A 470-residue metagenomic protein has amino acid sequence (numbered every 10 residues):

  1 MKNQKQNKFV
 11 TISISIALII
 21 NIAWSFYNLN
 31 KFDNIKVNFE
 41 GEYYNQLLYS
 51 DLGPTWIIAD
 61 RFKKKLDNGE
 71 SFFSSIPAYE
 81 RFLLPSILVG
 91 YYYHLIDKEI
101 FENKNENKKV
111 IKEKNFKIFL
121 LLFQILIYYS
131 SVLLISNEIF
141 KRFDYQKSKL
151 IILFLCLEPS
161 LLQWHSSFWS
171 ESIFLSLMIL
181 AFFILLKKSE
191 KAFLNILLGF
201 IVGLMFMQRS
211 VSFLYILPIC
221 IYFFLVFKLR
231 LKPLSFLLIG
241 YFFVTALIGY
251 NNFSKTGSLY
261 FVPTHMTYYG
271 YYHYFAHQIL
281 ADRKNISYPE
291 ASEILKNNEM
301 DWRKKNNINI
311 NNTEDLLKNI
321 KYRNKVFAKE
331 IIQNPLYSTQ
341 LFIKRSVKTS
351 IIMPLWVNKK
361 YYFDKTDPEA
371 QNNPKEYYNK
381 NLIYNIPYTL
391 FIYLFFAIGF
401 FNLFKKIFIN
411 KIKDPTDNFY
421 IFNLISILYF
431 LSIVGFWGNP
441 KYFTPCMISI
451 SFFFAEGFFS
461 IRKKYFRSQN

Functional and structural regions predicted by a protein language model:
M1-N7, Y215-F242, Y250, K464-Y465: Perimembrane helix-loop-helix junctions
G41-P54, I58-R61, K65-N68, F261-F363: Membrane-proximal stem/loop segments at transmembrane-domain junctions that anchor or position
D51-K63, S74-K112: Short hydrophobic/aromatic helix or loop-helix immediately within or flanking a transmembrane segment in polytopic
P77, K112-Q124, E330-S426: Membrane-interface anchor segments at the N-terminal boundary of transmembrane helices in multi-pass membrane enzymes
I100-I118, V132-P159, L175-S176, F193 (+1 more regions): Transmembrane-helix signature of polytopic, membrane-embedded enzymes that assemble or transfer cell-envelope glycans
L120, L153-L180, L185, M205-Y215 (+1 more regions): Multi-pass, polyprenyl lipid-linked donor-dependent membrane glycosyltransferases
F143, A181-L197, M205, F224-F227 (+1 more regions): Membrane-interface transmembrane helices that cradle and orient dolichyl/undecaprenyl
I151-I152, L194-R209, C220, G240-Y250 (+1 more regions): Membrane-interface alpha helices of multi-pass inner-membrane proteins
